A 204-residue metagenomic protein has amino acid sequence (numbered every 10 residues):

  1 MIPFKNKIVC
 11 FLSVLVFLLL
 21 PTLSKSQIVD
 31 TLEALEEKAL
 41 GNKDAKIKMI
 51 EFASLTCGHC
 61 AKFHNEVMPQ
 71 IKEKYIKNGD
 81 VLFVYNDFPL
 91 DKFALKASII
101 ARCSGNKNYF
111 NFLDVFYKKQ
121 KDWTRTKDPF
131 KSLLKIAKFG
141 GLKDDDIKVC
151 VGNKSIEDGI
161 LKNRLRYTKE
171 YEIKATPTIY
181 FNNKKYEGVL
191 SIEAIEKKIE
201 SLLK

Functional and structural regions predicted by a protein language model:
I2, S54, K135-K204: C-terminal cap of thioredoxin/glutaredoxin-like
I2-D91, L95, E157-K169, E200-K204: Extracytoplasmic thiol/disulfide redox context detector
Q27, K96, S104-N108, N183 (+2 more regions): Generic structural signal for short, solvent-exposed loop/turn connectors between secondary structure elements
E37, Y85-F88, K121, K148 (+1 more regions): Conserved short-loop catalytic and cofactor-binding motifs
L55, A61-F139, K143: Structural alpha/beta surface segment adjacent to cysteine/selenocysteine redox centers across thiol/disulfide enzymes
